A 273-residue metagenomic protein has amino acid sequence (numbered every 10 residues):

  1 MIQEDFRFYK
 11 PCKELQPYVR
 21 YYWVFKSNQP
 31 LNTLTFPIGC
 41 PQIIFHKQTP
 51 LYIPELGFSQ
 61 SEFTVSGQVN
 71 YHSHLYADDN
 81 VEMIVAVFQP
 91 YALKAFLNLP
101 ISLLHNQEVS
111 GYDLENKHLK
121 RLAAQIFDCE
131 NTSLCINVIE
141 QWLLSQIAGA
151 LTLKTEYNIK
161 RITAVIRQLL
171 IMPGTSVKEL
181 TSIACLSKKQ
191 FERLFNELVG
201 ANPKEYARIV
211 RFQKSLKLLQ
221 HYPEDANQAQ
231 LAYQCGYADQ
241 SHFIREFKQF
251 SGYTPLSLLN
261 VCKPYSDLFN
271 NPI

Functional and structural regions predicted by a protein language model:
M1-T163, R167-K178, A184-K188, N202 (+4 more regions): Alpha-helical bundle regulatory/interaction domains
Q141-S145, E197, Q249: A generic structural signal for well-ordered alpha-helical segments enriched in polar/charged residues
E192-E197, A201-A207: Long, low-complexity intrinsically disordered regions
L198-A201, E246-L258: A secondary-structure capping/hinge motif
Y206-I209, S241: Conserved structured core elements
